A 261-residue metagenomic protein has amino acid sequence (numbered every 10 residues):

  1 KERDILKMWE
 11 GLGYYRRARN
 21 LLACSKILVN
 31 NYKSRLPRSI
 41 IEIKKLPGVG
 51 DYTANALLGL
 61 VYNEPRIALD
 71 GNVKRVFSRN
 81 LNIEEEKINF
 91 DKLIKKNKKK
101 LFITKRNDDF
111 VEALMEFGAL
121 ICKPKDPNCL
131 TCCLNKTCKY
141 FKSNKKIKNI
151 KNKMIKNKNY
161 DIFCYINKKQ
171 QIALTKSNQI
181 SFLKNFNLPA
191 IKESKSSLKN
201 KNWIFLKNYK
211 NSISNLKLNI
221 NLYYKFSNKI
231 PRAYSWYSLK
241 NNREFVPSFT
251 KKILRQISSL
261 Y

Functional and structural regions predicted by a protein language model:
K1-N128, L134-T137, S143: Catalytic cores of DNA base-excision repair glycosylases
E116-Y261: Intrinsically disordered, low-complexity, charged terminal extensions of DNA damage-control enzymes
